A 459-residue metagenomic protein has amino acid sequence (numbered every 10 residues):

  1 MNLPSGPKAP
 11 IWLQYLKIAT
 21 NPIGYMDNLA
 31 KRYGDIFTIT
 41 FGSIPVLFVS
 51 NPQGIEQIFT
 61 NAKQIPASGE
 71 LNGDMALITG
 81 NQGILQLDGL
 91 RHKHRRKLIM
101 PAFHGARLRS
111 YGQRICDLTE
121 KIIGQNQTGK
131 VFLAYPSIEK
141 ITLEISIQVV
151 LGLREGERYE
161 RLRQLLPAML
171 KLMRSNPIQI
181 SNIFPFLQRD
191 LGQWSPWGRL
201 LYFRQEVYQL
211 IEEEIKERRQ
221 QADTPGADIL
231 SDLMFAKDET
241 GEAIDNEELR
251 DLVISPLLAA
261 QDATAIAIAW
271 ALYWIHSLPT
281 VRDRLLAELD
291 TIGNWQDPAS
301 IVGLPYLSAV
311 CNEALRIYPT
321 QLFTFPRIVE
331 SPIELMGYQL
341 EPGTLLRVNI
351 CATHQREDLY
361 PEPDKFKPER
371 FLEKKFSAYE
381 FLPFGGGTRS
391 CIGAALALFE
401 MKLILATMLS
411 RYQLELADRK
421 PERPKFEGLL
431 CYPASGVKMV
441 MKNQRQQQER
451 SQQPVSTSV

Functional and structural regions predicted by a protein language model:
M1-H94, R109, Q113-K121, G156-E157 (+6 more regions): N-terminal membrane-proximal hinge/A-helix region immediately C-terminal to the signal-anchor transmembrane segment
N2-L3, A67-G73, R107-I266, R284: Cytochrome P450 heme-thiolate monooxygenase catalytic core
L13-D27, K31-G34, Q209, E213 (+2 more regions): Conserved cytochrome P450 K-helix E-x-x-R motif and the immediately C-terminal K′/meander segment
A263-H276, I404: Short, small-residue alpha-helix embedded
V281, A394-L430: Cytochrome P450 heme-binding "Cys pocket" and the immediately downstream C-terminal segment
V348-K374: Conserved cytochrome P450 K-helix/beta-meander segment immediately N-terminal to the heme-binding cysteine loop
